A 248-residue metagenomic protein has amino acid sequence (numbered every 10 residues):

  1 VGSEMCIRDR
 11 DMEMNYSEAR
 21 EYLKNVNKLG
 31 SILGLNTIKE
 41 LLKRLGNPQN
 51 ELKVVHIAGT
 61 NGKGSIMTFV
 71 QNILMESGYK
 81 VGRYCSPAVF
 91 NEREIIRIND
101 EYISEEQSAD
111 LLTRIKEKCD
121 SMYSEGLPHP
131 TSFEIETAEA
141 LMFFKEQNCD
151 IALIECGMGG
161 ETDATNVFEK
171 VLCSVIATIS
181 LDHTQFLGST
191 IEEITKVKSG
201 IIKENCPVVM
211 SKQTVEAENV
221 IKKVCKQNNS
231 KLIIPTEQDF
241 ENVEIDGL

Functional and structural regions predicted by a protein language model:
V1-I7: Short, small-residue-biased leader/transition segments that mark boundaries at the very start of proteins
R10-G59, I66-T68, N72-Y79, Y84 (+1 more regions): Short functional linear segments
M14-L33, N99-D100, I154-M158, S174-F186: N-terminal-biased segments
K24, M75, K116, K222 (+1 more regions): Class I S-adenosyl-L-methionine
L35, E40-N50, E76-E169, Q185 (+1 more regions): ATP-dependent carboxylate-amine ligase catalytic core
I57-T60, V81, T137, L153 (+2 more regions): Buried hydrophobic positions in well-ordered alpha/beta secondary-structure cores of metabolic enzymes
V70, A140, I221: Aromatic/hydrophobic pocket-lining residues that form π-stacking "cages" and hydrophobic walls in ligand
Y123-E125, Q147-E155, V171-L248: Acidic, Mg2+-coordinating active-site environments of NTP-dependent enzymes
